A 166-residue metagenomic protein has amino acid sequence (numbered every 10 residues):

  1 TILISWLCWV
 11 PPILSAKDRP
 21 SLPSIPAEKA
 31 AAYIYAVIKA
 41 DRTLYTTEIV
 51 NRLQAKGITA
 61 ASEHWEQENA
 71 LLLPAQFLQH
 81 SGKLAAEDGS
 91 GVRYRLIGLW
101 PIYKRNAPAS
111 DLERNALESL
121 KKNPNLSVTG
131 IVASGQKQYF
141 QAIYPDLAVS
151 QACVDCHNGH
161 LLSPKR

Functional and structural regions predicted by a protein language model:
T1-V10: Bacterial N-terminal signal peptides
P11-A152, L162-R166: Extracytoplasmic c-type cytochrome modules immediately beyond a signal peptide or single-pass transmembrane anchor
D155: Short, cysteine/histidine-rich loop/knuckle motifs that typically chelate Zn2+
G159: Cys/His-rich metal-chelating microdomains
